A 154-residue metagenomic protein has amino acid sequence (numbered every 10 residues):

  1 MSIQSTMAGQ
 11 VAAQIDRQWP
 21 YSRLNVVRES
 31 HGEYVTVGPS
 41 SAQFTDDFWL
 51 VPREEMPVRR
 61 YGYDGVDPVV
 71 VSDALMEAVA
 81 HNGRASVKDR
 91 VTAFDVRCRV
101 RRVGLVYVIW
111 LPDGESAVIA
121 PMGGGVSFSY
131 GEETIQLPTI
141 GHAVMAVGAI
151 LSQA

Functional and structural regions predicted by a protein language model:
M1-G32, G62-P112, V144: Negatively charged, low-complexity tracts enriched in Asp/Glu with abundant Ser/Thr
T6, F94, V103, A117 (+1 more regions): Terminal low-complexity interaction tails
S40-D73, G114-T139: Intrinsically disordered, low-complexity regulatory segments enriched in Ser/Thr/Pro and charged residues
